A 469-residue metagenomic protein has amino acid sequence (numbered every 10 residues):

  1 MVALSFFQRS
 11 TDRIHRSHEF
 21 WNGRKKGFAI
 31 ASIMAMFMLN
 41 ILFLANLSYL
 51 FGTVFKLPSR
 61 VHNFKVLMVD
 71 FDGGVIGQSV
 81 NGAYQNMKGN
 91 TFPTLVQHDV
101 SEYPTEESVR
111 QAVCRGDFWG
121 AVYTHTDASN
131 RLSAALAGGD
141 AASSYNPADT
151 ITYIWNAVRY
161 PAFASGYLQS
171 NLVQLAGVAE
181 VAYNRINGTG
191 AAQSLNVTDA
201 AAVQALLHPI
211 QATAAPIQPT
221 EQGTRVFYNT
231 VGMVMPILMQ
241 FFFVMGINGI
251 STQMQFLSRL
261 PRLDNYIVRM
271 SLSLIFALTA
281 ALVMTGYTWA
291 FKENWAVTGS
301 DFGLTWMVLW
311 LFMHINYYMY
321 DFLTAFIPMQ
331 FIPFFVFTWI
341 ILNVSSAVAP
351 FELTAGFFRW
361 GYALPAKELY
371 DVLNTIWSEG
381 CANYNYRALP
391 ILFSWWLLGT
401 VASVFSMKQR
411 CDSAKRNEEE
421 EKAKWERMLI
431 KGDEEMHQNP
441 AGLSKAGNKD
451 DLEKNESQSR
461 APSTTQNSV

Functional and structural regions predicted by a protein language model:
V2-G223, E420-V469: Extracytoplasmic/periplasmic domains immediately adjacent to an N-terminal transmembrane anchor in multi-pass membrane
R13-E19, S32-I33, A45-F51, T252-F256 (+2 more regions): Short, functional N-terminal and low-complexity linear motifs
Q222-F243, I247, M254-P440: Membrane-spanning alpha-helical segments of multipass transporters and channels
